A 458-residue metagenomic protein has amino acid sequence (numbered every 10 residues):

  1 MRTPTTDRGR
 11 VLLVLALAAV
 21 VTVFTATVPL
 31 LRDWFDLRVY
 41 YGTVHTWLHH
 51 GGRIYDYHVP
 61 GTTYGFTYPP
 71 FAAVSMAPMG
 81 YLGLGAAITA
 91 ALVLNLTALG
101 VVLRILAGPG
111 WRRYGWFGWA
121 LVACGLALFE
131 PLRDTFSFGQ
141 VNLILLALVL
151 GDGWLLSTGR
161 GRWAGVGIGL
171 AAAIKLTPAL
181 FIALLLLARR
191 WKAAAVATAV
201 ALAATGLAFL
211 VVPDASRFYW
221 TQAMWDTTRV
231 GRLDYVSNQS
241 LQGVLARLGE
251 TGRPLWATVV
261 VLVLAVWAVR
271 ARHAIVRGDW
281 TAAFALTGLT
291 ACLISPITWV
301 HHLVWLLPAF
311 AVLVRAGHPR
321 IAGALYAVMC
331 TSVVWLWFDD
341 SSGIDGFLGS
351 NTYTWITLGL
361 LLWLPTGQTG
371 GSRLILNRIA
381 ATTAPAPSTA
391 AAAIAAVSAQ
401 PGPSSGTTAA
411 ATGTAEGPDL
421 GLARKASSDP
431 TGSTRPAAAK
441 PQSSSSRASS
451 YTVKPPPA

Functional and structural regions predicted by a protein language model:
M1-W163, A188-L307, D345-G346, G371-I379 (+1 more regions): Primarily membrane-embedded glycan-assembly and transfer machineries that use lipid-linked glycans
V20, R320-G323, A327, A396 (+1 more regions): Detector for intrinsically disordered, low-structure N-terminal pre-sequences
I168-L185, I294-H302: Transmembrane helices and adjacent periplasmic/lumenal helix-loop junctions of polyprenol-phosphate-dependent
L306-V314: Membrane-helix boundary/interface segments in integral membrane proteins
V314-T382, A392, A458: Aromatic-enriched
T382, S388-S398, P403-T407, G421-P457: Low-acidity, Ser/Thr- and Arg-rich intrinsically disordered low-complexity segments
E416-L420: Low-complexity, intrinsically disordered Ser/Thr/Pro- and acidic-rich segments
